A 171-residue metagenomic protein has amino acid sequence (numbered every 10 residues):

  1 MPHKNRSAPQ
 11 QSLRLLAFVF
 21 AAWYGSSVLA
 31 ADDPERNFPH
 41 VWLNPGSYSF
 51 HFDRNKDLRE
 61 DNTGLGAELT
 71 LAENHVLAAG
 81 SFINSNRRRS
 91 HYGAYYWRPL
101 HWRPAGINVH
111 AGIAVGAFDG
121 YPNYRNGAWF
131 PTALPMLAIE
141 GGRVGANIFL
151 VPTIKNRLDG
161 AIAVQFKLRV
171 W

Functional and structural regions predicted by a protein language model:
M1-N37: Cleavable N-terminal export/targeting peptides
L29-L71, G80-S81: Short glycine/proline- and aromatic-enriched beta-strand/turn motifs that initiate or cap beta-hairpins
A31-P39, L71-N74, L100-H110, W171: Short loop/turn motifs that connect adjacent beta-strands in outer-membrane beta-barrel proteins
L43-H51, H75-N84, H110-Y121, V144-K155: Transmembrane beta-strand segments that form the barrel wall of outer-membrane beta-barrel proteins
S47-S49, D159-W171: Outer-membrane beta-barrel "beta-signal"
F52-E60, F82-Y92, D119-F130, L150-A163: Solvent-exposed loop/turn segments connecting transmembrane beta-strands in outer-membrane beta-barrel proteins
L69-L71, W97-H101, I139-G141, L150-P152 (+1 more regions): Residue-level signature of outer-membrane beta-barrel architecture
N108-T132, M136-A138: Outer membrane beta-barrel transmembrane domains
